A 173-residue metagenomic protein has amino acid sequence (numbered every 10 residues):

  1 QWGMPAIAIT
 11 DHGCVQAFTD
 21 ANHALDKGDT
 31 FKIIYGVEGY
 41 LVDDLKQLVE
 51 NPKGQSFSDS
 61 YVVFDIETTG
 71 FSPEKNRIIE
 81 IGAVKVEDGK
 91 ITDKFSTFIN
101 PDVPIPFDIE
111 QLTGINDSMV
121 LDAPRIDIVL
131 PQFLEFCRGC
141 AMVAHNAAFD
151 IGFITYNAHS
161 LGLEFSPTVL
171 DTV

Functional and structural regions predicted by a protein language model:
Q1-T68, K85, K90-I91, D102 (+5 more regions): Phosphodiester-processing cores and adjacent nucleic acid-binding clamps
S72, N116, N146: Gly/Ser/Thr-rich beta-alpha loop segments that engage phosphate groups in nucleotides
S72-D108: Active-site acidic carboxylates
P106, L130, I154: Generic structural marker for isolated residues within well-ordered, non-membrane alpha-helices of soluble domains
D108-I115, V169-V173: Gly-rich Lys/Arg/Thr-decorated short loops/hinges at beta-loop-alpha junctions or inter-strand turns that position
Q111-L130: Metal-dependent phosphoesterase signature
F133: Catalytic P-loop NTP-binding/switch module of NTPases
